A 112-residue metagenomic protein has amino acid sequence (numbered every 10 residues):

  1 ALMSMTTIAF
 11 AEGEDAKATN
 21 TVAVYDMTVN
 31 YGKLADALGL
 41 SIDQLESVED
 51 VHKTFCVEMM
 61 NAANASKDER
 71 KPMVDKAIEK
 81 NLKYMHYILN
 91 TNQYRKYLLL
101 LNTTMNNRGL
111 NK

Functional and structural regions predicted by a protein language model:
F10-K112: Charge-rich (acidic/polar
